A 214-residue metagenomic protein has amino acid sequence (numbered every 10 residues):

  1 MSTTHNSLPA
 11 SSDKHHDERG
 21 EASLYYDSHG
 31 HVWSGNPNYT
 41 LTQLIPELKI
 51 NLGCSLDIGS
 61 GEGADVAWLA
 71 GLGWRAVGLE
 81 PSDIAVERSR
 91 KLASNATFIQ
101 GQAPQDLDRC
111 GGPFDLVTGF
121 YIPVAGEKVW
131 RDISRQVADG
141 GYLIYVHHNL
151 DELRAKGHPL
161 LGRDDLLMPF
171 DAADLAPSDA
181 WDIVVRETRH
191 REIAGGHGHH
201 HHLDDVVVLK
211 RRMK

Functional and structural regions predicted by a protein language model:
S2-I50: Conserved class I S-adenosyl-L-methionine
S82-I84: Conserved SAM/SAH-binding beta-strand->alpha-helix loop
S89-R90: Conserved SAM-binding loop
S94-P104: Conserved SAM-binding strand-loop segment of SAM-dependent methyltransferases
D108-L116: A short acidic, Gly/Pro-enriched loop at the edge of an enzyme's catalytic core that lines a small-molecule cofactor
D115-K128: A short SAM/SAH-binding and catalytic strip from SAM-dependent methyltransferases
V129-D139: A short glycine-rich, Lys/Arg-flanked "PGG" loop and its adjoining helix->strand segment in the class I
G140-H148: Conserved beta-strand signature within the Rossmann-like core of class I S-adenosyl-L-methionine
